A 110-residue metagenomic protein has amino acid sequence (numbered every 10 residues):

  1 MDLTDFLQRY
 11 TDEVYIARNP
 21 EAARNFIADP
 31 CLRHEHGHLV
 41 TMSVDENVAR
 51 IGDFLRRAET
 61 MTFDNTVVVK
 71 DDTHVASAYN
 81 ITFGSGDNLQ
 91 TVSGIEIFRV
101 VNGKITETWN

Functional and structural regions predicted by a protein language model:
M1-N110: C-terminal and inter-domain tail/linker signature
